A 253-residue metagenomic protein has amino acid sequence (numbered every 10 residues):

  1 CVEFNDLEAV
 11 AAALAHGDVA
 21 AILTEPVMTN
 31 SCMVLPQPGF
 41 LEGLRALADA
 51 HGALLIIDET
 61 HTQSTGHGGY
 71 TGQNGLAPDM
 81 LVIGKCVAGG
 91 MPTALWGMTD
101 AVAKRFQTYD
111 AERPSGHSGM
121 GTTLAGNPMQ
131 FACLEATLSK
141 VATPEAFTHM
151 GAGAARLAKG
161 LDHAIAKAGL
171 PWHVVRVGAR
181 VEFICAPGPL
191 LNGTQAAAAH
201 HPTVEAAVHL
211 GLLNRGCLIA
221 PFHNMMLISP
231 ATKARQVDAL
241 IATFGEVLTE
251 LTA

Functional and structural regions predicted by a protein language model:
C1-A253: Conserved N-terminal phosphate-binding loop of PLP-dependent enzymes in the Aspartate aminotransferase
